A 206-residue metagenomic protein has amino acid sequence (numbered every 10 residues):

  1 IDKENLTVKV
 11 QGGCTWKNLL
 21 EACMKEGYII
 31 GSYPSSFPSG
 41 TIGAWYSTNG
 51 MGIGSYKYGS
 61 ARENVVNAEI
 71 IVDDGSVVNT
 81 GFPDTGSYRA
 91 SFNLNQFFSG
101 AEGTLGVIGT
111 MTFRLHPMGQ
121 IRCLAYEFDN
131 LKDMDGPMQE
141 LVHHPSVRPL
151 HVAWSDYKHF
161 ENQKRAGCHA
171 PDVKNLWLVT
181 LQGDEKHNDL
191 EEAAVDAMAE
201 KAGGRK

Functional and structural regions predicted by a protein language model:
I1-S146: FAD-binding subdomain of flavoenzyme oxidoreductases
F113, E127-F128, D133-K206: C-terminal substrate-recognition/cap domain of FAD-linked oxidoreductases
